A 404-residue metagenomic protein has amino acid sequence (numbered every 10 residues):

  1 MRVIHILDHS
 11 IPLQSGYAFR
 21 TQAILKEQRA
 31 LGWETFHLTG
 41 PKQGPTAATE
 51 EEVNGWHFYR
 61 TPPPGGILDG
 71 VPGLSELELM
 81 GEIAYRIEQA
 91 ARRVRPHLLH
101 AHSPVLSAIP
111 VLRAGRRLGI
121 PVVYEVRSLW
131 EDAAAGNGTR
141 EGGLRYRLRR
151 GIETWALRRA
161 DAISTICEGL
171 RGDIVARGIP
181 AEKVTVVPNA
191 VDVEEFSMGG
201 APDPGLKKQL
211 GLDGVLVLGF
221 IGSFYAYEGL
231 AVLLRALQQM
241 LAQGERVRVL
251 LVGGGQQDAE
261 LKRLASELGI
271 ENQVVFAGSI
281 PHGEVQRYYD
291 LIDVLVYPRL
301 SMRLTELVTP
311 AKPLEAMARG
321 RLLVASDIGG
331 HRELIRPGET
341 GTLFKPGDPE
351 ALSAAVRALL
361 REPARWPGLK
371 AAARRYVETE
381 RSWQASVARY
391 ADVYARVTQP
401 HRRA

Functional and structural regions predicted by a protein language model:
M1-P62, R402: N-terminal subdomain of nucleotide-sugar transferases
I4-I6, L212-L237: Conserved donor-binding/catalytic core segment of Leloir-type glycosyltransferases
V94-L98, D161, Q273, Y289-E306 (+1 more regions): Acidic donor-binding loop of glycosyltransferase active sites
G169, A190: Carbohydrate-associated surface elements
A259-E284: Nucleotide-activated donor-binding/catalytic signature segment of Leloir-type glycosyltransferases, i.e., the conserved
Y297, E315-A318, L322-A325, I335: Short hydrophobic beta-strand element within catalytic cores of glycosyltransferases and related nucleotide-activated
P337-G338, T342-P349, A358-A364: Conserved acidic donor-binding segment of nucleotide-sugar-dependent glycosyltransferases
A351, A358, R365-E380, R389-D392: A short, well-ordered alpha-helix in the C-terminal region of glycosyltransferases
